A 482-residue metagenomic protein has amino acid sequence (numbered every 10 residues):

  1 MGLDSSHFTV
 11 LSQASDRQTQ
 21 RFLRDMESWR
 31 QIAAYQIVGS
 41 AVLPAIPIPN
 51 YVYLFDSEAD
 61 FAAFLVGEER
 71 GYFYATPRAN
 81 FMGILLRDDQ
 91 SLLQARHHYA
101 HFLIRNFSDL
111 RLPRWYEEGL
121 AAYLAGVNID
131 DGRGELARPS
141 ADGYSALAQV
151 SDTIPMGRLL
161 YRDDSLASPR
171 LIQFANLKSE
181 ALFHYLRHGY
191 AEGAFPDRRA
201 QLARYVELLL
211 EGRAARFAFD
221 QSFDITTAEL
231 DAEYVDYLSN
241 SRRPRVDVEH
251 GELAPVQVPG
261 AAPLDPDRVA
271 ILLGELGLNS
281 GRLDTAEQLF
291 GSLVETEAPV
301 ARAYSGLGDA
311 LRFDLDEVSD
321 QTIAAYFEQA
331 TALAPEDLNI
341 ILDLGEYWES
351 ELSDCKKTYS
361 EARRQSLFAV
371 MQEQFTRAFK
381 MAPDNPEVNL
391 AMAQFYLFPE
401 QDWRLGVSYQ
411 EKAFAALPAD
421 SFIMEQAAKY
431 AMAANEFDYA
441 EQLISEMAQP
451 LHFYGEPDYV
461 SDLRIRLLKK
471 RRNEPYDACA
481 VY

Functional and structural regions predicted by a protein language model:
M1-P113, L124-D131, T153-P169, Q173 (+2 more regions): Juxtacatalytic substrate-recognition/specificity segment
Q18, F22-D25, W29, S91 (+12 more regions): Stable alpha-helical elements in mature extracytoplasmic
G132-S168, R187-V246: Amphipathic alpha-helical substructures
L208-K356, R377, D384-V388, Y439 (+1 more regions): Beta/coil-rich, acidic/histidine-enriched accessory regions frequently appended to metallopeptidases
R282, D316-S319, S360, L367 (+2 more regions): Residues in the short coil linking paired helices within alpha-helical repeat scaffolds
S292, Q329, V370-E373, R377 (+2 more regions): The canonical alpha-helical register within tetratricopeptide repeats
T296, L333, M381, A415-L417 (+1 more regions): Structural marker of alpha-solenoid helical repeat scaffolds
